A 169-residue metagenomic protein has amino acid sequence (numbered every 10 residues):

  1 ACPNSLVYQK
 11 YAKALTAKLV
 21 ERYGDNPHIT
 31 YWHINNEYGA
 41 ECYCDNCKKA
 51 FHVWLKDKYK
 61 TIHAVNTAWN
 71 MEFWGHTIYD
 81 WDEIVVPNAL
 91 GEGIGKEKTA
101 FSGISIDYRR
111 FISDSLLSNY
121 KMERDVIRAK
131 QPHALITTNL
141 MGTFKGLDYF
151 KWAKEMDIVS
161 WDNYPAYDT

Functional and structural regions predicted by a protein language model:
A1-T169: Polysaccharide-binding and catalytic clefts of secreted carbohydrate-active enzymes
